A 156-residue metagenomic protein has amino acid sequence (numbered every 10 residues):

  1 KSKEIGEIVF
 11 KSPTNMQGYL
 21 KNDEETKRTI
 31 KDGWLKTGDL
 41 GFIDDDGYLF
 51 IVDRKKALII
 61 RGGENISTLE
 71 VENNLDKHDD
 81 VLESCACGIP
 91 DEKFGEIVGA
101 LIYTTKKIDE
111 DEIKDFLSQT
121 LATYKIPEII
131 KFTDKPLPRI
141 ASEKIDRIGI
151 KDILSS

Functional and structural regions predicted by a protein language model:
K1-T29, E64-I66: Conserved ATP/PPi-binding loop(s) of AMP-dependent carboxylate-activating enzymes
I5, D45-D46, I140-S142: Residue-level recognition of short loop/turn positions
S12, Q17-G18, L40-K125, P136: AMP-binding/adenylate-forming catalytic core of the ANL superfamily
K21, K31-D32, K77, D152: Phosphate-coordinating loops and pocket residues in cytosolic domains that bind phosphorylated ligands
A122-K144: AMP-binding/adenylate-forming catalytic domain of the ANL superfamily
K144-S156: Phosphopantetheine-dependent thiolation modules in NRPS/PKS and related acyl-activating systems
